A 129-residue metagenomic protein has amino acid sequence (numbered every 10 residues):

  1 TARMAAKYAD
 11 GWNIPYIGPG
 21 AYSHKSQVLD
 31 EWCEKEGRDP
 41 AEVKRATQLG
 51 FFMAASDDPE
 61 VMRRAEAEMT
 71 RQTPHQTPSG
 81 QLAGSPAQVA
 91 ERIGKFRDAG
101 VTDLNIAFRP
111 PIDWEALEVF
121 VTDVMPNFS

Functional and structural regions predicted by a protein language model:
T1-S129: Active-site-adjacent structural elements that line small-molecule/cofactor binding pockets in enzymes
